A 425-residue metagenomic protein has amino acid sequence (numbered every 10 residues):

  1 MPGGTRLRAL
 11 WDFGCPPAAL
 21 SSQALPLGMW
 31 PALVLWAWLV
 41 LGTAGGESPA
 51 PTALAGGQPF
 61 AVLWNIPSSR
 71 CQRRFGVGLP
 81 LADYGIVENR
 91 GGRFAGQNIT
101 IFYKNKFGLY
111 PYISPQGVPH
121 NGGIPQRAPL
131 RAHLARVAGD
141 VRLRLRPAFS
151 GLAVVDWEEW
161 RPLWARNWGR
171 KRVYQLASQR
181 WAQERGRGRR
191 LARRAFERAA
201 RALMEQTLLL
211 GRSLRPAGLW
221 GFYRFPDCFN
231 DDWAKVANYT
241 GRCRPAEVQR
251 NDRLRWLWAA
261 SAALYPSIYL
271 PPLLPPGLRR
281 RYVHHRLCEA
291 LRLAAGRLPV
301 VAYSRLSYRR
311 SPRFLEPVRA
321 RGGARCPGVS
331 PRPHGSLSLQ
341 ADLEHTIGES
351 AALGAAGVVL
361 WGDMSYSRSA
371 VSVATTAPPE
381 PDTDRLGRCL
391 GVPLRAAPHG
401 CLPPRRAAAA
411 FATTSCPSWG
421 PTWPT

Functional and structural regions predicted by a protein language model:
P26-Q58, W423: N-terminal signal peptide
T52-F75, A82, R90, Q97-T100 (+6 more regions): Substrate-binding cleft of secreted/luminal carbohydrate-active enzymes
C71-V141: N-terminal carbohydrate-binding/catalytic regions of secreted carbohydrate-active enzymes
G85-V87, V137-G139, R242-R255, H284-R292 (+1 more regions): Alpha-helical scaffolding within the catalytic cores of extracellular/periplasmic polymer-degrading hydrolases
N89-F94, R144-P147, L254-A259, L291-A295 (+1 more regions): Acidic (Asp/Glu)-rich catalytic clusters
Q97-Y112, R161, A165, K171-R172 (+4 more regions): Aromatic- and acid-rich polysaccharide-binding/catalytic face of secreted or lumenal carbohydrate-active enzymes
H120-G123, N167-E197: A solvent-exposed, charged loop/short amphipathic helix patch at secondary-structure junctions
L191-R250, A295-S311, P331-R332: Aromatic-lined carbohydrate-recognition surfaces of secreted/lumenal glycan-active proteins
